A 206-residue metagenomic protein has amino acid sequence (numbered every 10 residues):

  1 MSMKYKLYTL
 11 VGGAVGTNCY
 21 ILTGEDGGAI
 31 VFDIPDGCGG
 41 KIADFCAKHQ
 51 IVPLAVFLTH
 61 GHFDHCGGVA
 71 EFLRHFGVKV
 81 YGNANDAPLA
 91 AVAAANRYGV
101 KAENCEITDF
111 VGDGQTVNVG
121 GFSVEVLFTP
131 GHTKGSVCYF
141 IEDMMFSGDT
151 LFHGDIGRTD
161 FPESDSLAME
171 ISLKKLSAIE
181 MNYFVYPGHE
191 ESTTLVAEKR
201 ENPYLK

Functional and structural regions predicted by a protein language model:
S2-H49, C138-G148: Conserved beta-strand hairpin/beta-sheet module of binuclear metal-dependent hydrolase folds, prominently
L10, V111, T129: Hydrophobic residues at beta-strand termini and immediately following loops that shape nucleotide-binding pockets
Y20, D109, G114-Q115, V137 (+1 more regions): Residue-level detector of beta-strand structural context in well-folded domains
A29-D33, A55-L58, V126-F128: Short catalytic-loop micro-motif centered on adjacent basic/acidic residues
I30, F57, V80, F146 (+1 more regions): Residue-level marker for buried hydrophobic side chains located in beta-strands that build the well-ordered beta-sheet
V31-I34, G82, G121, P187: Small/polar loops that bind or transfer phosphate-bearing groups
G37, V92, S123-K206: Metallo-beta-lactamase
G37-N118, E201-Y204: Active-site HxH/HxHxD metal-binding segment of metal-dependent hydrolases
